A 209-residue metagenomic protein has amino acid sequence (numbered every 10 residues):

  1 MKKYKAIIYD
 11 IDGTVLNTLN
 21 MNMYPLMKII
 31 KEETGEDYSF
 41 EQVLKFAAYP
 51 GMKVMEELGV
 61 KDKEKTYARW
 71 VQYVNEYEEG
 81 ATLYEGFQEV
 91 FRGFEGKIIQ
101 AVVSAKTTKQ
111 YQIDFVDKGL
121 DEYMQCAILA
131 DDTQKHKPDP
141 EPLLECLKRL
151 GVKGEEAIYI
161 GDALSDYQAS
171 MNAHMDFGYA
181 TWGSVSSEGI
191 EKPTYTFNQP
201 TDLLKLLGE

Functional and structural regions predicted by a protein language model:
M1-K5, I98, T108, I113-E209: Asp-based, Mg2+/Mn2+-dependent phosphohydrolase catalytic module
K2-Q88, G96: N-terminal helical cap/lid subdomain that shapes the substrate entry/recognition surface in HAD-like hydrolases
N17, V102-S104, Y179: Hydrophobic residues in well-ordered beta-strands that form the structural core
M21, F46, T82-G86, K106 (+3 more regions): Short beta->alpha linker loops
K45, V60, A105, D132-T133: Short, surface-exposed acidic/glycine-rich loop or hinge patches that mediate macromolecular interfaces
Y67, V71, F91, L147 (+1 more regions): A generic alpha-helix structural signal
E76-V102, T108, Q112, P140: Short, acidic loop-to-helix structural element flanking the phosphoryl-transfer center in phosphate-processing enzymes
